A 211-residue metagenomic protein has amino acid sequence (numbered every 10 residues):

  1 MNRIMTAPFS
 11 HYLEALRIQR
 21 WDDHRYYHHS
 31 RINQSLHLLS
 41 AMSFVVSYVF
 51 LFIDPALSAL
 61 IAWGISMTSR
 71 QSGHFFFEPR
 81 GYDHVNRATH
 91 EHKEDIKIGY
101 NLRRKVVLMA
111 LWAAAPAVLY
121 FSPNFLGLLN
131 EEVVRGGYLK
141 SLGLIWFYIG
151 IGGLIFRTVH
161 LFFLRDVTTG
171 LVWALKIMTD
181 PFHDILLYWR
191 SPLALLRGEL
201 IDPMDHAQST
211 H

Functional and structural regions predicted by a protein language model:
N2-H24, F75-G99, V159-H211: Membrane-proximal soluble regions of multi-pass membrane proteins
R17-Y48, E94-A110: Membrane interfacial helix-start motif at the N-side
V46-I61, V118-L144: Helix-coil boundary and interhelical linker segments in multi-pass alpha-helical membrane proteins
S47-F50, S72-G81, A117-V118: Membrane-helix exit/interface motif
I53-E78, I151-L164: Hydrophobic alpha-helical membrane-embedded segments
N101-F125, L186-L193: C-terminal halves and exits of single transmembrane alpha-helices
L111-E132, R197-T210: Alpha-helical transmembrane segments and their membrane-interface junctions in multi-pass membrane proteins
L139-F156: An amphipathic alpha-helical core segment
